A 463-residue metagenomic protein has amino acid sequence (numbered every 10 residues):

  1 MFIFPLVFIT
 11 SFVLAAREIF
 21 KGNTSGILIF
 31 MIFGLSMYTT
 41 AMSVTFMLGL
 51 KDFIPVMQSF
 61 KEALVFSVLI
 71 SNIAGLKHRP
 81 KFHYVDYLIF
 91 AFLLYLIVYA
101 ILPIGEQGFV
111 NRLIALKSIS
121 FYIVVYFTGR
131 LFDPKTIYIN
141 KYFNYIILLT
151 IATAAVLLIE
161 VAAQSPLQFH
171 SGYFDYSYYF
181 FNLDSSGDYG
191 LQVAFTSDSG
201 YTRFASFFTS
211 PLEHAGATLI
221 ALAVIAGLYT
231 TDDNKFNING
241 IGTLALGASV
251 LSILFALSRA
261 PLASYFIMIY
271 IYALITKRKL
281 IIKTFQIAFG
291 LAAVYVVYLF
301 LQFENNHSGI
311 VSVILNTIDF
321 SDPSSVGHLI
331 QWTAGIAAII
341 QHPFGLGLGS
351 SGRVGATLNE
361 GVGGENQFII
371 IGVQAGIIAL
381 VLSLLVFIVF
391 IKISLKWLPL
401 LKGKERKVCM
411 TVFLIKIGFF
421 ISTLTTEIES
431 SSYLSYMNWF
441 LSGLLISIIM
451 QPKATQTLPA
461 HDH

Functional and structural regions predicted by a protein language model:
I9-F20, L64-R79, Y99-A162: Transmembrane alpha-helical segments and their membrane-water interfaces
S25-F33, K81-L94, G129-Y178: Interfacial loop-to-transmembrane-helix boundary motif in multi-pass membrane proteins
S25-F46, V56-I123, K416-S422: N-terminal hydrophobic segments of proteins, predominantly signal-anchor/transmembrane helices of inner/organellar
M37-L50, T202, I238, N305-A375 (+1 more regions): Long extracytoplasmic/lumenal interhelical loops at the membrane interface of multi-pass membrane proteins
I97, V124, K141-L167, Y178-L257 (+1 more regions): Alpha-helical transmembrane segments of multi-pass inner-membrane proteins
A155-L167, G247, A256, A273-D319 (+1 more regions): A membrane-periplasm/extracellular boundary helix in multi-pass inner-membrane enzymes that assemble envelope glycans
A223, F266-I269, T411-T423, E427-H463: Transmembrane alpha-helices of multi-pass inner-membrane enzymes
Y229-D233, I238-G242, A248-V250, F266-Y270 (+1 more regions): Hydrophobic transmembrane alpha-helices and their immediate junctions
